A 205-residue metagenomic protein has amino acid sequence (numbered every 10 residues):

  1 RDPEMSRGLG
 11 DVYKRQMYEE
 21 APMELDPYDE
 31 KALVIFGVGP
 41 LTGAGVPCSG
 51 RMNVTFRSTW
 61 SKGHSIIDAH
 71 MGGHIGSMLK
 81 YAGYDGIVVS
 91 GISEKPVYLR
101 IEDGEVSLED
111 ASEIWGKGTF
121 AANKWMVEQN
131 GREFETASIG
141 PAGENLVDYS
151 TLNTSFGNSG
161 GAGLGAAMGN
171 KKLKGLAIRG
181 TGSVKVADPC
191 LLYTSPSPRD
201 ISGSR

Functional and structural regions predicted by a protein language model:
R1, A69, E109-A111: Short amphipathic beta-strand/extended segments with alternating polar/hydrophobic composition
R1, G45-S49, D148-Y149: Short, glycine/acidic-enriched capping/hinge loops at junctions between secondary-structure elements
D2-L9, Y13, Y193-S204: Single conserved hydrophobic/aromatic residue that forms the stacking wall/gate of nucleotide- or nucleobase-binding
S6-G8, H70-M71, N158-G163, I201: Short glycine/serine/threonine-biased micro-segments
K14-G50: Conserved oxyanion/phosphate-binding beta-strand-loop segments in alpha/beta enzyme cores
L33, S49-R51, K95-P96, L164: Short glycine-rich loop/turn motifs
G43-I87, G157: Internal mixed beta-strand/loop scaffold within catalytic domains of large alpha/beta enzymes
S65, G76-S195, R199: Active-site cavity-forming subdomains of large catalytic enzyme subunits
